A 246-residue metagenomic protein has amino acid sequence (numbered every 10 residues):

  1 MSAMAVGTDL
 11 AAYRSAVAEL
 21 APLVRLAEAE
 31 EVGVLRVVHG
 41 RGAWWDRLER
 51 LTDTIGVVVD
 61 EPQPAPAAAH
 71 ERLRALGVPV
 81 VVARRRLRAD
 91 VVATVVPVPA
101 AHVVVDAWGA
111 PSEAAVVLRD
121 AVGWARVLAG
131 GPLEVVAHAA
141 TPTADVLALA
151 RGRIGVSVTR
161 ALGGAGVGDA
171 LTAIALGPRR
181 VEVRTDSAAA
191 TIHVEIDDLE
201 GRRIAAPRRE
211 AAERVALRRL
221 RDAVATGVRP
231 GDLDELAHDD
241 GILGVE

Functional and structural regions predicted by a protein language model:
M1-R14, A18-R25, E31-V57, E71-A75 (+2 more regions): C-terminal helix-rich "cap/oligomerization" subdomain common to oxidoreductases
V24-V34, V59-E61, V105-A107, A137-A140: A generic structural motif
R36, V103-G109, T172-A173, V194-D197: Short, hydrophobic/proline-enriched secondary-structure or compact coil segments at domain edges
G40-A43, P62-A65, R85-A89, T141 (+1 more regions): Short beta->alpha connector loops
Q63-V127: Glycine-/Pro-rich loop/turn segments that contact NAD(P) or position catalytic residues in Rossmann-like domains
V105-A170: Rossmann-like dinucleotide-binding domain that binds NAD(P)(H)
R119, P132, E210-R214, P230: Electropositive phosphate-/nucleotide-binding environments in soluble metabolic enzymes
V156-R221: NAD(P)-dinucleotide binding in Rossmann-like oxidoreductases
